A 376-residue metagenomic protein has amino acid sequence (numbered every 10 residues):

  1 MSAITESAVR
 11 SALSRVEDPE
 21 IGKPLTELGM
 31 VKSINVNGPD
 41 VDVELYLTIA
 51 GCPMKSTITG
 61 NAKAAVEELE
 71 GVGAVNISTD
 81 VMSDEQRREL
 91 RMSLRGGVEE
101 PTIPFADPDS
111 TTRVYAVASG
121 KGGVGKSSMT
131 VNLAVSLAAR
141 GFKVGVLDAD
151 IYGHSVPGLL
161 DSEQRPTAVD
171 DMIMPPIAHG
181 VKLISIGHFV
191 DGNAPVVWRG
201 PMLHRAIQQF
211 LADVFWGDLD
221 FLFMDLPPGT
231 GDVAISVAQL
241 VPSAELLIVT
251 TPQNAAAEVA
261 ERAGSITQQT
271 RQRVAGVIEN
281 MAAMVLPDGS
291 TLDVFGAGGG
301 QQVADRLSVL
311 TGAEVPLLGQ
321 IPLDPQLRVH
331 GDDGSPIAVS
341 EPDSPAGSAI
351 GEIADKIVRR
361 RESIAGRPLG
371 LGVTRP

Functional and structural regions predicted by a protein language model:
M1-K32: N-proximal, solvent-exposed amphipathic alpha-helical segments enriched in charged/polar residues
E20-Y46, I321: Short edge beta-strands and adjacent turn/loop segments
E27-M30, T48, S56-A118, R361 (+1 more regions): Extreme N-terminal, non-catalytic leader segments that precede Walker-type/kinase nucleotide-binding cores
V41-I49, Y115-V117, E245-L246: Short, hydrophobic beta-strand segments
L90, R205, D213-W216, D220-V329: Conserved catalytic-core segment of NTP-binding enzymes
R113-I151, G264, V277: Walker A/P-loop phosphate-binding motif and the immediately C-terminal alpha-helix
L137-G200, H204-A212: Phosphate-binding loop that captures ATP/GTP phosphates
D333-S344: C-terminal boundary of histidine-terminating zinc-finger modules
